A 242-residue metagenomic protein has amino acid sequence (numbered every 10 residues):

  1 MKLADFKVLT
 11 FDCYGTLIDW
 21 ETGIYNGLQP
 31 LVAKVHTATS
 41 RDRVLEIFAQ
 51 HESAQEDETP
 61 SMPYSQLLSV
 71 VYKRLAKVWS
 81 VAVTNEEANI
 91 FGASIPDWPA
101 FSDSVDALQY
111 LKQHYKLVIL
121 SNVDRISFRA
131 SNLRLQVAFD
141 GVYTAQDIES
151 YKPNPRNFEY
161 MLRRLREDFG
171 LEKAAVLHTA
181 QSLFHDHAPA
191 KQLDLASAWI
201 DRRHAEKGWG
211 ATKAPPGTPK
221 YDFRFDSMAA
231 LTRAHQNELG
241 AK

Functional and structural regions predicted by a protein language model:
M1-L9, Q109, K116-K242: Asp-based, Mg2+/Mn2+-dependent phosphohydrolase catalytic module
K2-S102, Q113, I126: N-terminal helical cap/lid subdomain that shapes the substrate entry/recognition surface in HAD-like hydrolases
N26-P30, I47, V70-R74, I90 (+7 more regions): Alpha-helical elements of Rossmann-like donor-binding domains used by nucleotide-donor carbohydrate transfer enzymes
A38, R43, A100, S104 (+3 more regions): Short alpha-helix boundary/capping motifs
